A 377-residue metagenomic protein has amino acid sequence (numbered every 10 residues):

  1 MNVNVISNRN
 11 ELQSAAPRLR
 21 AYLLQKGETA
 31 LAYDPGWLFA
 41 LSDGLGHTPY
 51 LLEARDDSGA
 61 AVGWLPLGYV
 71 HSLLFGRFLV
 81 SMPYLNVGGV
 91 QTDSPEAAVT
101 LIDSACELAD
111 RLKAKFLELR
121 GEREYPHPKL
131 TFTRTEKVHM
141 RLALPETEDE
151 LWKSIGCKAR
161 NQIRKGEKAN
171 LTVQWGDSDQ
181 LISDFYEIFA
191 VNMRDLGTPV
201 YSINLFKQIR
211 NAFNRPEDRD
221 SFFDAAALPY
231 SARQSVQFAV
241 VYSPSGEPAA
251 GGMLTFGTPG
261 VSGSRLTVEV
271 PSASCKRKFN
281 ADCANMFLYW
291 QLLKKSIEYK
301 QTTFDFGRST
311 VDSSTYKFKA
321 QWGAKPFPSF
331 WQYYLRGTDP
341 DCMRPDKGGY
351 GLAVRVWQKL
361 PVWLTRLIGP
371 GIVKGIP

Functional and structural regions predicted by a protein language model:
N2-D57, L65-F75, G121-H139, A143-N280: A conserved beta-strand-loop-helix scaffold within acyl/acetyltransferase catalytic domains
Q13, G46-T48, A61, S81-Y84 (+1 more regions): Generic alpha-helical scaffold signal
P49-L51, V62-W64, V87, F116: A common structural microfeature
L51, Y69, P126-E150, Y299-P377: Active-site/acyl-donor-binding loops of N-acyltransferases
D56, G68-R134, V261-P328: Acyl-donor binding region in acyl/amide transferases
M82, K153-Q162, P345-L352: Short intrinsically disordered coil segments
V90, I155, Q332: Short clusters of hydrophobic/aromatic residues that line enzyme substrate/ligand-binding pockets
